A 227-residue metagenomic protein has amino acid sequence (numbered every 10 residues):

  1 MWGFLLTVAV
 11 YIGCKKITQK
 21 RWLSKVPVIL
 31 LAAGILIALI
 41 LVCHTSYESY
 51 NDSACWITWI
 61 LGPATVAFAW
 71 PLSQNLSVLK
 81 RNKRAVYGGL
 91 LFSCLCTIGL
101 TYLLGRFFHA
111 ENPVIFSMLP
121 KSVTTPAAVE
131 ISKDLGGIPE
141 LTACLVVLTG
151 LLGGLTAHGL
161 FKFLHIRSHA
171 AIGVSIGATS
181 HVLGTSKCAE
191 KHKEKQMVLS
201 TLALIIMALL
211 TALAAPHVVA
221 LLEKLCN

Functional and structural regions predicted by a protein language model:
M1-T7, Y11-S73, V78-G89, S93: Helical membrane-embedded segments and adjacent short helical loop/helix-boundary regions of multi-pass membrane
F4-L6, L76-T101, A143-L152, T201-L209: Entry/N-cap segments of selected transmembrane alpha helices and their immediately preceding amphipathic helices
Q19-V26, K162-H165, K224: Membrane interface segments of multi-pass transport proteins and intramembrane proteases
L30-V42, G62-A67, G88-T101, L119-V129 (+2 more regions): Small-residue-rich segments of transmembrane alpha-helices in multi-pass membrane proteins, especially helix faces
C43-H44, H109-A110, G136, H165 (+1 more regions): Short helix-capping/hinge motifs at transmembrane helix termini and TM-loop junctions
L72, N112-L141, L145-L148, R167-L202: Alpha-helical membrane segments and immediately flanking helix-loop junctions that form or couple to the substrate/ion
G88-A128, T149-L164: Transmembrane alpha-helices that form the ion-translocation and gating core of multi-pass ion transport proteins
R106, A214-N227: Juxtamembrane boundary at the C-terminal end of a transmembrane helix
